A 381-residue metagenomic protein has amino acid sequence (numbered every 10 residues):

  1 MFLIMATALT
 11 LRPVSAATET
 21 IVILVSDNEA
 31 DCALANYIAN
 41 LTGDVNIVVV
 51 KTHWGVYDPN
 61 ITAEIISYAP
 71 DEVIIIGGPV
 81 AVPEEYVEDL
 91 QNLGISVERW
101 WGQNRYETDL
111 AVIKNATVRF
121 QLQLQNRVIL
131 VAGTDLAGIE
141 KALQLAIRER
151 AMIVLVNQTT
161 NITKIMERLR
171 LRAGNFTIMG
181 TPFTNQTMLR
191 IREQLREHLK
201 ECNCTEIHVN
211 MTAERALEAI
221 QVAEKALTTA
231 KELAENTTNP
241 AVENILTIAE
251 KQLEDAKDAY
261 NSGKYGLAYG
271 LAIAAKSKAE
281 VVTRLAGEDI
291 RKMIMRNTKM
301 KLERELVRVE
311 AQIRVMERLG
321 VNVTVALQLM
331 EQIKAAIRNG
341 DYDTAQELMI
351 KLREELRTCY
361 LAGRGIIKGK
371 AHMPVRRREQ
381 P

Functional and structural regions predicted by a protein language model:
M1-P13: Sec-dependent N-terminal signal peptides of Gram-positive bacterial secreted proteins and lipoproteins
V14-N236, P240-D255, A259-K292, R296: Extracellular glycan-binding segments that recognize GlcNAc-based cell-wall polysaccharides
A219, I245, L271, T298 (+3 more regions): Amphipathic alpha-helix face/heptad-repeat signature
A223-T238, K299-M316, K370: Membrane-interacting alpha-helical segments
A234-V242, Y260-A268, V315-T324, R338-Q346: Charged, low-complexity interaction regions
L246, E250-N261, L327-R338, Q346: Regular secondary-structure segments
Y265-T298, L329-P381: C-terminal amphipathic alpha-helix
K292-E331, A335: Intrinsically disordered, low-complexity segments enriched in Gly and acidic/Ser/Thr residues that form flexible
